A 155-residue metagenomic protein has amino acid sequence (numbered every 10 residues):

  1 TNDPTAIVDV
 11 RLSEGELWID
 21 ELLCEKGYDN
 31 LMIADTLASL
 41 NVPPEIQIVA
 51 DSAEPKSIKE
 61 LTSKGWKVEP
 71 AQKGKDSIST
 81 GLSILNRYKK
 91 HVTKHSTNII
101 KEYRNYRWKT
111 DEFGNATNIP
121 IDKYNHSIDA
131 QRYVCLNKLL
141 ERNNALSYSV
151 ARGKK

Functional and structural regions predicted by a protein language model:
T1-D3: Short acidic, Gly/Ser-rich segments with clustered Asp/Glu that frequently serve as metal-coordination loops in enzyme
V8-P120, E141, A145, G153-K155: Mg2+-dependent endonuclease catalytic cores in nucleic-acid-processing enzymes, primarily RNase H-like
I121-R142: Acidic, Mg2+-coordinating catalytic module of metal-dependent nucleases/exonucleases that use a two-metal-ion mechanism
